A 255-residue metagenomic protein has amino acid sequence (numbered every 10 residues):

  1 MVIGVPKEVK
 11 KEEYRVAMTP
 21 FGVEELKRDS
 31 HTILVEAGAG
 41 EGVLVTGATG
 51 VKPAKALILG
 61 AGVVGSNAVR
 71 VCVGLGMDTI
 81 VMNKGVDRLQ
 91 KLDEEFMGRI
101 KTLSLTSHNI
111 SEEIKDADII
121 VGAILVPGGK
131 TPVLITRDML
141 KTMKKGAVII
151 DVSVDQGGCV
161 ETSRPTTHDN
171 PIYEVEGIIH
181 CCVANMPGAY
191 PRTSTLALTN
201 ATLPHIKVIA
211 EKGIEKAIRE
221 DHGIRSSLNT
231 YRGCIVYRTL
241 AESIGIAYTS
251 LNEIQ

Functional and structural regions predicted by a protein language model:
M1-V2: Extreme N-terminal starter segment of soluble prokaryotic enzymes
P6-K7, K11-V35, G42-L125: Glycine-rich phosphate/diphosphate-binding loop of Rossmann-like nucleotide-binding domains
E8-K11, P127-G128, D155, M186-A189: A short, flexible beta-alpha/helix-coil linker loop
R15-A17, V133, R192-L196: Conserved strand-to-helix beginnings and helix N-cap segments that scaffold or border functional pockets
G40-L44, P53, V154, C159-Q255: Adenosine-phosphate binding glycine-rich loop
E94-E176: Rossmann-like adenosine-cofactor binding region
